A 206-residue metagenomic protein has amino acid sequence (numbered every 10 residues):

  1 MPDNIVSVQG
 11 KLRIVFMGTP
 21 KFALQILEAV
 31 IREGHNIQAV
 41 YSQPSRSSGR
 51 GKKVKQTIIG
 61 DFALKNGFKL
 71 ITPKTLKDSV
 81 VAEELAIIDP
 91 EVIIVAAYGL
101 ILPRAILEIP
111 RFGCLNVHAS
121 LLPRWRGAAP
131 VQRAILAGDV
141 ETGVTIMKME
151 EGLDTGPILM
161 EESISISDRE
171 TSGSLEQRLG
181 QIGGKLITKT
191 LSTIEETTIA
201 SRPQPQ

Functional and structural regions predicted by a protein language model:
P2-G51: N-terminal Rossmann-like dinucleotide-binding module
R13, N36, G67-K69, G113: Conserved beta-strand segments of alpha/beta enzyme cores
T19-F22, K74-K77, Y98-L100: Short beta->alpha connector loops
L24, E28-R32, A82-A86, R104 (+1 more regions): Amphipathic, non-transmembrane alpha-helical secondary structure
E33, Q43, V92-Q206: Donor/substrate-binding cores of folate-linked one-carbon enzymes
A39, T72, L159-M160: A structural microfeature
Q43, S47-D89: N-terminal glycine-/serine-/threonine-rich beta1-alpha1-beta2 phosphate-ribose binding loop of Rossmann-like
